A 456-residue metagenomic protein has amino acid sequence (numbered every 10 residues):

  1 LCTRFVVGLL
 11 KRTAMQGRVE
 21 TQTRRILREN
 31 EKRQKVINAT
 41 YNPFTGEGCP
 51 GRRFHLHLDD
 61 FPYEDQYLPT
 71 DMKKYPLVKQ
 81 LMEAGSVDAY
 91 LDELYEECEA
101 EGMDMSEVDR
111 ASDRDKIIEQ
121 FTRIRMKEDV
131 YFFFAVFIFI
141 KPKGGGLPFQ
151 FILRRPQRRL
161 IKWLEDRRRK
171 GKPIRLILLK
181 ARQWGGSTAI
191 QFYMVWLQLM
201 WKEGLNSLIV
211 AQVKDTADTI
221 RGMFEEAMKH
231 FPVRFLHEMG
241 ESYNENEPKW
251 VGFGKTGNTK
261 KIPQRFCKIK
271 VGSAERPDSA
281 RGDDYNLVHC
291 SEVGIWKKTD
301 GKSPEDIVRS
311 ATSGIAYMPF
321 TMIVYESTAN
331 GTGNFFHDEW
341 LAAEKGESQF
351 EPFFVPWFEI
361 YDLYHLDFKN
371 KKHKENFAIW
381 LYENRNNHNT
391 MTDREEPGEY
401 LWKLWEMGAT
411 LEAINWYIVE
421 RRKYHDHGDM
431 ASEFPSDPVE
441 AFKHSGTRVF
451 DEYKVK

Functional and structural regions predicted by a protein language model:
C2-K456: Phosphate/NTP-binding elements of NTP-utilizing enzymes
